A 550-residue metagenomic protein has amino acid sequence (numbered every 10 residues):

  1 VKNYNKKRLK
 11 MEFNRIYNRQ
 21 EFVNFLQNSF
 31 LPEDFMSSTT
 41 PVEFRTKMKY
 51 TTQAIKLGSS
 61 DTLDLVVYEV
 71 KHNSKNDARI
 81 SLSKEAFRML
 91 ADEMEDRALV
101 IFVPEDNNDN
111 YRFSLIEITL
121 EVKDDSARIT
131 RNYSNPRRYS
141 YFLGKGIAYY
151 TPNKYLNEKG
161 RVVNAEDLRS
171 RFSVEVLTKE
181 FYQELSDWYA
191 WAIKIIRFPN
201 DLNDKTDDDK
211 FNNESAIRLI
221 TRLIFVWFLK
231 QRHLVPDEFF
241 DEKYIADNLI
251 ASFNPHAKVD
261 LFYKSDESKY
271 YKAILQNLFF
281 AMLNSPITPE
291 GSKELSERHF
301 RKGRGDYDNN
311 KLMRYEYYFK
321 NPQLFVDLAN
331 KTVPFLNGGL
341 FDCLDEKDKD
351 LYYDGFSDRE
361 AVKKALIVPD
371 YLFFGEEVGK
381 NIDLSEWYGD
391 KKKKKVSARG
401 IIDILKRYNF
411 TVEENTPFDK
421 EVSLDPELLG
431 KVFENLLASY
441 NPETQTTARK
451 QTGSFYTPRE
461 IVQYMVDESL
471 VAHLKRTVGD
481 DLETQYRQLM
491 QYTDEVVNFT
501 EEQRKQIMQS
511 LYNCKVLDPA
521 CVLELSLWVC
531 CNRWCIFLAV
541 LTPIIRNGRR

Functional and structural regions predicted by a protein language model:
K2-S60, V70-D77, S81, A86-M89 (+1 more regions): Preference for the N-terminal adenyl/adenosyl cofactor-binding alpha/beta module
L63-D64: Glycine-rich, often proline-containing surface loops adjacent to acidic residues and nearby aromatics that form
W534-L541: Post-Walker A helix-loop "phosphate-sensing" segment adjacent to the P-loop in P-loop NTPases
L541-R550: Cysteine-dependent PTP/DSP-like catalytic domain, specifically the C-terminal lobe
